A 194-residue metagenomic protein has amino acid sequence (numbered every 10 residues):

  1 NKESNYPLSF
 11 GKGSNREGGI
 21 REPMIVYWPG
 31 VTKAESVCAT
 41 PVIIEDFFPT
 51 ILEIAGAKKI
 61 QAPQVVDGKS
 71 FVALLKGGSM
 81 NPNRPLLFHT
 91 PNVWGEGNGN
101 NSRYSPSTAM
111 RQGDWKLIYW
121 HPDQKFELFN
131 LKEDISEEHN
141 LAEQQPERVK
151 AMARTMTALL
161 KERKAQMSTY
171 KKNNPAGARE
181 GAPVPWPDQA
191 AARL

Functional and structural regions predicted by a protein language model:
N1-E17, T32-S36, T40, E45-L131 (+1 more regions): C-terminal cap/loop subdomain of S1 sulfatases and analogous C-terminal strand-loop tails that border
N1-E22, R179-L194: Core domains of carbohydrate- and sulfate-ester-processing enzymes
M24-V26: Short glycine- and hydrophobic/aromatic-rich loop-to-beta-strand nucleating segment in the catalytic cores
C38, E137-N140: Residues marking the start of alpha-helices
F47, Q124-K125, L131, H139-L194: Long, internal low-complexity/basic segments
D134: Intrinsically disordered, low-complexity polar regions and short flexible loop motifs
